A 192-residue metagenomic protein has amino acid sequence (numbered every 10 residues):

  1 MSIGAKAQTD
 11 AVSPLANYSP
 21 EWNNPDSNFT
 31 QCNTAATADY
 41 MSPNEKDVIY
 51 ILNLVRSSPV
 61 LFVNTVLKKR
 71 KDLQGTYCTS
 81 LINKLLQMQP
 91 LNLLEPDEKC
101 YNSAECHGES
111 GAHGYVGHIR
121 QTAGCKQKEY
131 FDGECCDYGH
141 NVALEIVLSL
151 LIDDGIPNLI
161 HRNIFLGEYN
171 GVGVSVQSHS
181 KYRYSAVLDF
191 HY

Functional and structural regions predicted by a protein language model:
M1-T9: Bacterial Sec-dependent N-terminal signal peptides
I3, P96, I152-D153: Generic detector of low-complexity/intrinsically disordered segments and short hydrophobic N-terminal stretches
T9-N44: N-terminal low-complexity, Pro/Thr/Ser-rich intrinsically disordered segments that act as propeptides or flexible
S13-W22, K69-K71, N102, Y138-N141 (+1 more regions): Generic detector of short, locally flexible boundary/turn motifs and exposed helical patches
T30, A36-Y130, R162, E168: Short, well-ordered surface patches within globular domains
C106-Y192: A well-ordered secondary-structure block
